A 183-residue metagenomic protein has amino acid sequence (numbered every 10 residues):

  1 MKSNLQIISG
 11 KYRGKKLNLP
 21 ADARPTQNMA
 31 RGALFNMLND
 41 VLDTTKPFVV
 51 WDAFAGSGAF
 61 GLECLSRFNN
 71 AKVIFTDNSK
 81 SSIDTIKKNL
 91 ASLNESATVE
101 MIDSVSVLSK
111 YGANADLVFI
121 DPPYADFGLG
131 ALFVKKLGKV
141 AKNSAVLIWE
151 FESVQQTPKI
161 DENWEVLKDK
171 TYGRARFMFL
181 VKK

Functional and structural regions predicted by a protein language model:
M1-A23, W149-G173: Non-catalytic substrate-recognition/targeting regions of SAM-dependent transferases
M1-L62, S66-R67: S-adenosyl-L-methionine
K72-D77: Conserved SAM-binding motif I beta-strand of class I
K80-I83: Helix N-cap at the beta1-alpha1 junction of Rossmann-like dinucleotide-binding domains, i.e., the first residues
I86-K87: Conserved SAM-binding loop
V99-V140: Active-site segment flanking the S-adenosylmethionine/decSAM binding pocket in AdoMet-dependent transferases
A141-L147: Short glycine-dipeptide loop
